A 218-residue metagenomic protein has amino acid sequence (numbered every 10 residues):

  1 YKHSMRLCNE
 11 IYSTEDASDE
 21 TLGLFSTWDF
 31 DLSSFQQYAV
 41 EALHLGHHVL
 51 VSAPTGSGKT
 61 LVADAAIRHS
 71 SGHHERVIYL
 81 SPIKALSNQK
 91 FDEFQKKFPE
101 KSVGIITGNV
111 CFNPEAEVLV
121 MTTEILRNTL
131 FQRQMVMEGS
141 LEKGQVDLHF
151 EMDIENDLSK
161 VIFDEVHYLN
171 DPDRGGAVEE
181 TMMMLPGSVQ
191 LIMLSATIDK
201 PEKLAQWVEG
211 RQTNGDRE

Functional and structural regions predicted by a protein language model:
Y1-Q36: Pre-P-loop entry segment of helicase/translocase ATPase cores
D29-E218: Conserved P-loop/Walker A NTP-binding site and adjacent catalytic elements of P-loop NTPases
